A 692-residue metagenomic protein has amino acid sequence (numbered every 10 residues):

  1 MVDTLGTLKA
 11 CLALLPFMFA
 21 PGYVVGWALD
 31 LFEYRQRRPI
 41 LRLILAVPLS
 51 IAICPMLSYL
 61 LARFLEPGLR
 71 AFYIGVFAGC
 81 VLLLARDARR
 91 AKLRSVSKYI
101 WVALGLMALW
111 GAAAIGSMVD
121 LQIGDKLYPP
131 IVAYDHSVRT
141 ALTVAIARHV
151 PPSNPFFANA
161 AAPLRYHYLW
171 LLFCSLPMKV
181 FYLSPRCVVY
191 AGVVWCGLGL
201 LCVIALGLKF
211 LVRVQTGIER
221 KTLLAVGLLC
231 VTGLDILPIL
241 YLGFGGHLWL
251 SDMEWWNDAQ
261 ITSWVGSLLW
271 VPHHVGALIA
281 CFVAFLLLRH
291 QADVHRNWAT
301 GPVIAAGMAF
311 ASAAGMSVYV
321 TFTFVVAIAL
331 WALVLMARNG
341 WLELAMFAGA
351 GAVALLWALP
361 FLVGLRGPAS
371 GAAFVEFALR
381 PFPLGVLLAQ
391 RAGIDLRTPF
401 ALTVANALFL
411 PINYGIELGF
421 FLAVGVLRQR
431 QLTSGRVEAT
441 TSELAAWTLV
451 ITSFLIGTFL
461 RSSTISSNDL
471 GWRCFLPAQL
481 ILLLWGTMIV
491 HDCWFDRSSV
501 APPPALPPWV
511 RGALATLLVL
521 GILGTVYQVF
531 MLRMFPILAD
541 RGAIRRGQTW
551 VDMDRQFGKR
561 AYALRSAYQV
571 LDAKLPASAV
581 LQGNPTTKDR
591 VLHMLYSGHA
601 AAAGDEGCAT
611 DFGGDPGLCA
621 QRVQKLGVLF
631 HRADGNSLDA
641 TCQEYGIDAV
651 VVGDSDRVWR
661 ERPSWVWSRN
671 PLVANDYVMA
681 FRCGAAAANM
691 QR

Functional and structural regions predicted by a protein language model:
M1-K98: Membrane-embedded, hydrophobic transmembrane alpha-helices
V2-K9, L121-G124, D135, I236-G246 (+5 more regions): Transmembrane catalytic cores of multi-pass membrane glycosyltransferases and polysaccharide-assembly enzymes
R70-Q122, L223, R692: Start-transfer (signal-anchor) and selected internal transmembrane alpha helices of multi-pass inner/ER membrane
Y99-L109, A225-G227, M308, G340-V363 (+1 more regions): Hydrophobic alpha-helical membrane-interfacial segments at the cytosolic entry of transmembrane helices
A108-A280, D554-G558: Active-site lumenal/periplasmic loops and adjacent helix-entry segments of GT-C-fold, multi-pass membrane
V194-L198, F322-F324, S467-S498: Hydrophobic/aromatic-rich transmembrane helices and adjacent perimembrane loops
V265-G266, L288, G301-T321: Membrane-interface alpha helices of multi-pass inner-membrane proteins
S498-R692: Extracytoplasmic
